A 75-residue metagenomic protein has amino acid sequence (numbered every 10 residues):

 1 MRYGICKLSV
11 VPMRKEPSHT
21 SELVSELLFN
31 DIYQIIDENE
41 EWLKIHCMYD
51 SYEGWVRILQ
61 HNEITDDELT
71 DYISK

Functional and structural regions predicted by a protein language model:
M1-L8, K15-S18, E22-Q34, N39-K75: Boundary regions of SH3-family modules and the immediately adjacent low-complexity/disordered segments in eukaryotic
